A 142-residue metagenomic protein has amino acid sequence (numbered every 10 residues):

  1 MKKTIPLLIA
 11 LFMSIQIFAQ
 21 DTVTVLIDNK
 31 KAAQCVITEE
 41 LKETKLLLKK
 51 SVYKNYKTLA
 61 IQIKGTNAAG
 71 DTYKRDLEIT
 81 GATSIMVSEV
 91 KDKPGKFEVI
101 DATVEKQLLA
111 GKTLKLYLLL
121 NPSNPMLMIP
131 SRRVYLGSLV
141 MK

Functional and structural regions predicted by a protein language model:
M1-T22: Bacterial Sec-dependent N-terminal signal peptides
F18-K142: Terminal leader/tail segments of proteins
